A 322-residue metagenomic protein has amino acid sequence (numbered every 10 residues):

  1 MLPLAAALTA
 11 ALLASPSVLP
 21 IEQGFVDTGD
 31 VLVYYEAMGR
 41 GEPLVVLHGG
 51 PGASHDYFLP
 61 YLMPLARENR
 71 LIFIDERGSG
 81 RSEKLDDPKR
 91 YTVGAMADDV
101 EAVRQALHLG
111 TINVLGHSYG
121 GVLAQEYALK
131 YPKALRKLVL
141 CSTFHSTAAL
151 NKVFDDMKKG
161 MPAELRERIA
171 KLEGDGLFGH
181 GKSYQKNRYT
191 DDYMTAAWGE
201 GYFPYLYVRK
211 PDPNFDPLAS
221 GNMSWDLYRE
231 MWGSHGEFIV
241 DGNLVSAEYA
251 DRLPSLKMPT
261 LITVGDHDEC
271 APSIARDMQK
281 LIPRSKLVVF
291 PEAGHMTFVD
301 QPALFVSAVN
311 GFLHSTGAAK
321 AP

Functional and structural regions predicted by a protein language model:
V31-K84: Conserved HGGG/HGGXW glycine-rich cap/lid loop of the alpha/beta-hydrolase fold
E76-Y119, S307: Active-site loop/oxyanion-hole signature of alpha/beta-hydrolase fold enzymes
G110-V153: Conserved hydrolase catalytic core segment
V139-S183: Flexible "cap/lid" loop of the alpha/beta hydrolase fold
G176-H235, N243, R252: Conserved alpha/beta-hydrolase catalytic His-Asp/Glu region
L256, I262-V264: Short beta-strand/loop motif that positions the catalytic acidic residue of the alpha/beta-hydrolase fold
E269-I274: Conserved alpha/beta-hydrolase "acid-adjacent" motif
S285-P322: Catalytic active-site module of serine/aspartate enzymes centered on a nucleophile-bearing elbow/loop
